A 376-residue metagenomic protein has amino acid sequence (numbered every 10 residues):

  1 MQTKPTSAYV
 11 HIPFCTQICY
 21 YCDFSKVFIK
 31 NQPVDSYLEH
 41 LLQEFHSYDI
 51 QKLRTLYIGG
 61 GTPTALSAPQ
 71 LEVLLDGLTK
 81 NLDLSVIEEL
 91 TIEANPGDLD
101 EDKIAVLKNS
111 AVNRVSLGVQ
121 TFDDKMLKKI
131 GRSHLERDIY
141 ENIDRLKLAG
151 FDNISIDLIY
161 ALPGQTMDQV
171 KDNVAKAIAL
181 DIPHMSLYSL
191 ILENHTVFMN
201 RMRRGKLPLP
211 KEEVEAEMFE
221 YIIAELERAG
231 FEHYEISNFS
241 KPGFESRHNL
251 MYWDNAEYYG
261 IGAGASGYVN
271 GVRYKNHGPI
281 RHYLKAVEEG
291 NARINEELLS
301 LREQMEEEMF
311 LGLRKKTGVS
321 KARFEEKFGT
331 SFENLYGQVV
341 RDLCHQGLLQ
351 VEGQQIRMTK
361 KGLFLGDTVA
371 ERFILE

Functional and structural regions predicted by a protein language model:
T3-P5, K26-Y48, K52-T330: C-terminal scaffold of the Radical SAM
S7, V214, Q338-R341: Auxiliary N-terminal substrate/complex-recognition segments of SAM-dependent methyltransferases
V10: Conserved N-terminal Rossmann-fold NAD(P)-binding element of oxidoreductases
P13-F24: Local cysteine-cluster metal-coordination motifs and their immediate loop/turn environment, predominantly Fe-S cluster
T330-D342: Short amphipathic alpha-helical interaction segments
C344-Q354: A short, conserved structural fragment
Q355-T359: Minor-groove-contacting beta-hairpin "wing" of winged helix-turn-helix DNA-binding domains
K361-E376: Short, amphipathic alpha-helical interaction segments positioned at domain boundaries
